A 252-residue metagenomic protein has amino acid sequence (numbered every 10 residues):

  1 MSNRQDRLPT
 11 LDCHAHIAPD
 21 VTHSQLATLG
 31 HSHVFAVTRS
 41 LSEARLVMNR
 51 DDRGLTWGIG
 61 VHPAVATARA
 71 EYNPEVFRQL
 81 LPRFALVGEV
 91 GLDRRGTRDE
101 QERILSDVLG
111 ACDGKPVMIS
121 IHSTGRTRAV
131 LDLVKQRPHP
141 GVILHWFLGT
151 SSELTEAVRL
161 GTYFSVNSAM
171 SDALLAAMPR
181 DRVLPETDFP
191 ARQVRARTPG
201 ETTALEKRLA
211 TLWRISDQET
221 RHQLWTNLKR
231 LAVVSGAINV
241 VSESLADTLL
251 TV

Functional and structural regions predicted by a protein language model:
M1-V252: Mid-domain alpha/beta scaffold segments of enzyme catalytic cores
